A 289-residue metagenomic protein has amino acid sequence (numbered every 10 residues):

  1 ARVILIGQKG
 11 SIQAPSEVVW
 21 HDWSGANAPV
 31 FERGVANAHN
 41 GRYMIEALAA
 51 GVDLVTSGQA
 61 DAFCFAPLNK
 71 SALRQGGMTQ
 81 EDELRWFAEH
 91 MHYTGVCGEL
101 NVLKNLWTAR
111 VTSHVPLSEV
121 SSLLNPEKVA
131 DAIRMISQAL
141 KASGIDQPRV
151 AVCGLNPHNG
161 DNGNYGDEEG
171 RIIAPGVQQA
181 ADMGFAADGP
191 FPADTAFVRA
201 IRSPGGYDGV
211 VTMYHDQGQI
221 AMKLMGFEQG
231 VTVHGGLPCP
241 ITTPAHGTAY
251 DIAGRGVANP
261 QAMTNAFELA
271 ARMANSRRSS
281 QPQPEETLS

Functional and structural regions predicted by a protein language model:
A1-E83, E127-M213, Q217-G230, L237-T242 (+2 more regions): Contiguous, glycine/small-aliphatic-enriched amphipathic segments in soluble metabolic enzymes
R85-E89, Y93-G95, V115-K141: Active-site glycine-rich loop that binds ribose-phosphate moieties when present
H90-L106, G235-D251: Short, flexible loop segments at boundaries between secondary-structure elements
